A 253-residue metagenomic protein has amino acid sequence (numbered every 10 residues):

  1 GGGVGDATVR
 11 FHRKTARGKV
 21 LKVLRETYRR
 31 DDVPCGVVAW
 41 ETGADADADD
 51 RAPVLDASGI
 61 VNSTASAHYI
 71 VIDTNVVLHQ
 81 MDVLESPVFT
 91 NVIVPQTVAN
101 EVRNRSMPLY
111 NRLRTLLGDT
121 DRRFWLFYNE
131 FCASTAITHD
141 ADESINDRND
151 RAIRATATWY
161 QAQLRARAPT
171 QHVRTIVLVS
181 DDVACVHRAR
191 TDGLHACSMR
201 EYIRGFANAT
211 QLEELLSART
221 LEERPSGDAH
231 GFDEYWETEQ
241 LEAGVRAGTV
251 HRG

Functional and structural regions predicted by a protein language model:
G1-G253: Noncatalytic, typically N-terminal accessory segments of nucleic acid-processing enzymes and closely related
